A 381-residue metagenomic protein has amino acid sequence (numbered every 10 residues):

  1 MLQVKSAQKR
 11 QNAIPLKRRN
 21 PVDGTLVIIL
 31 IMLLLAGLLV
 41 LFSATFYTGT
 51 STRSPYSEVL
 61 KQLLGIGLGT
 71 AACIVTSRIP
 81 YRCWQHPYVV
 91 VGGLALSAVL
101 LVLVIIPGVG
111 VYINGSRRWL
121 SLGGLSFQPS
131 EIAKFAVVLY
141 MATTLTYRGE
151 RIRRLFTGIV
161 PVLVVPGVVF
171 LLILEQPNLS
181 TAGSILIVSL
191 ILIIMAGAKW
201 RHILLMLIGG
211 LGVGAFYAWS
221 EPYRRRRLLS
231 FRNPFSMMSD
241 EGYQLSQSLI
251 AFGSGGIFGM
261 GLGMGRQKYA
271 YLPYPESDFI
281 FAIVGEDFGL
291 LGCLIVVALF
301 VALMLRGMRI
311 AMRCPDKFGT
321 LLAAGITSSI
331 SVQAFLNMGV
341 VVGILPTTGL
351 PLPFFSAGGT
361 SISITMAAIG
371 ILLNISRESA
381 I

Functional and structural regions predicted by a protein language model:
L2-I28, M32-L33, L39-Q176, M338-P353 (+3 more regions): Membrane-helix boundary/helix-loop-helix interface segments in multi-pass membrane proteins
L64-G69, D287-L305: Hydrophobic alpha-helical transmembrane segments
A71, I79, Y140, A215 (+5 more regions): Transmembrane alpha-helix boundary/anchor motif
G110-W119, H202-V296, P315-G319: Hydrophobic, glycine- and aromatic-enriched re-entrant/interface helices and adjoining loop segments
L139, T157-G158, V162, I185 (+4 more regions): Alpha-helical transmembrane segments of multi-pass membrane proteins, especially transporters and channels
L163-L192, E221, G285-G292: Helix-loop-helix junctions and helix-breaking kinks within/between transmembrane helices of multi-pass membrane
L186-I193, I208-L211, V301, A368-G370: Hydrophobic transmembrane alpha-helices of multi-pass, membrane-embedded glycosylation machinery
A311-G349: Loop-to-helix entry and N-terminal half of a specific, functionally important transmembrane alpha helix in multi-pass
